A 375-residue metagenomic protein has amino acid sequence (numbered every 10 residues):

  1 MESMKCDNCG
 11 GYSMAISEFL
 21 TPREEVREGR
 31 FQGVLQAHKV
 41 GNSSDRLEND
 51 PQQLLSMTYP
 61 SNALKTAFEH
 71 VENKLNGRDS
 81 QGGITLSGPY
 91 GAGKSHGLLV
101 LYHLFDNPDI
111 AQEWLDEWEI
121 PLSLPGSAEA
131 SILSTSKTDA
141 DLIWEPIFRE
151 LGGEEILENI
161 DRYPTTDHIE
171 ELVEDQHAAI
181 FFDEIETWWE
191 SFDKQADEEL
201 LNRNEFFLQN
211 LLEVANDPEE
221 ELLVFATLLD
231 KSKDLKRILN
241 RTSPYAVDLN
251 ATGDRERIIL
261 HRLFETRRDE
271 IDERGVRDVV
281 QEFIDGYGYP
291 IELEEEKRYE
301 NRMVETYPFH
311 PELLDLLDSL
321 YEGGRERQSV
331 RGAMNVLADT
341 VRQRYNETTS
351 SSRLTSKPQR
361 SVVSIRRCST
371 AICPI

Functional and structural regions predicted by a protein language model:
K5-A92, R241-I271: Walker A/P-loop-proximal flanking segment of P-loop NTPase domains
G97, L101: Hydrophobic positions on the alpha1 helix immediately C-terminal to the Walker A/P-loop
Y102-A130, E155-P164: Flexible phosphate/Mg2+-sensing switch loops adjacent to catalytic phosphate-binding sites
H168-E174, L200-L223, T252, R267: Substrate-engagement module of ASCE P-loop NTPases
E171-L201: Conserved P-loop NTPase "ATPase switch" module shared by AAA+ and STAND
K194-Q195, I271, G286-I375: C-terminal helical "lid" subdomain and adjoining coupling/linker elements of P-loop NTPases
K231-Y245: Short regulatory helix/loop adjacent to the ATP-binding pocket of P-loop NTPases
L249-E292, T306-F309: Conserved small helical "lid"/interfacial subdomain of P-loop NTPases
